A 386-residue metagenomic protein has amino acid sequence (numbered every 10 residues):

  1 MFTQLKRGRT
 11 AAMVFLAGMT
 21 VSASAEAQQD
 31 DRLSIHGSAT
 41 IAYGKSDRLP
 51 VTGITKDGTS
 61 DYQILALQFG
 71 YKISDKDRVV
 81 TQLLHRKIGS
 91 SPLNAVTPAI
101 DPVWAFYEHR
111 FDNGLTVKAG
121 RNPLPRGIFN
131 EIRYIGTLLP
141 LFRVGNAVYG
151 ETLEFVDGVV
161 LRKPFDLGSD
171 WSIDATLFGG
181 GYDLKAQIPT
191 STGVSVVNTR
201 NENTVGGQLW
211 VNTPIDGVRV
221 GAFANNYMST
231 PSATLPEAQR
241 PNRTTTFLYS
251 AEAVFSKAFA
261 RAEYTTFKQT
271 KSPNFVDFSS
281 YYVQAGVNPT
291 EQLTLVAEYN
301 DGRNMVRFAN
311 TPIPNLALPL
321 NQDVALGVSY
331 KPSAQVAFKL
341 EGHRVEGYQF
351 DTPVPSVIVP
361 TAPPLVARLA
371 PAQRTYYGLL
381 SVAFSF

Functional and structural regions predicted by a protein language model:
F2-A12: Bacterial N-terminal signal peptides that target proteins for export
M13-V14, G217: Small-residue packing motifs within transmembrane alpha-helices
V14-G58, T230, P332-V336, A383: Outer-membrane beta-barrel biogenesis signature
Q29-I35, A42, K56-L184, W210-D216 (+2 more regions): Outer membrane beta-barrel
D30-S34, I88, F111-V117, T152-L295 (+1 more regions): Signature for the C-terminal beta-barrel architecture of outer-membrane proteins
A39-K45, L83-H85, P123, N226 (+3 more regions): Short, small-residue-rich loop/turn micro-motifs
P50-T55, N94, A105-R110, N130-Y134 (+2 more regions): Outer-membrane beta-barrel pore domains
D61, A99, L153, N201 (+3 more regions): Soluble or luminal CAZymes and related metallo-dependent hydrolases
